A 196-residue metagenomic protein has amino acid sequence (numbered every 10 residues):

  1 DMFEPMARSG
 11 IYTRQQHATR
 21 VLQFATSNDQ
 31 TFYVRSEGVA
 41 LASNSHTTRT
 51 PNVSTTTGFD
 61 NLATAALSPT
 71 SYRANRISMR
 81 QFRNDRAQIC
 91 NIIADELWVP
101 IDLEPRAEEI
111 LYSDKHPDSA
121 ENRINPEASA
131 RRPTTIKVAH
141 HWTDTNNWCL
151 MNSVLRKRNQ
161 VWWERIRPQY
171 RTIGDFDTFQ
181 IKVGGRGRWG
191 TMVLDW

Functional and structural regions predicted by a protein language model:
D1-D29, L97, V183-G185: Long, contiguous amphipathic alpha-helices that act as assembly "spine/axial" helices in icosahedral shell and virion
R14-T50: Glycine-rich, mobile lid/loop segments that gate access to catalytic sites or pores
A18, N84-D85: Catalytic micro-motifs at enzyme active sites that drive phosphoryl/nucleotidyl and oxygen chemistry
G38-N84, N91-E96, D102-W196: Sequence/fold signature of self-assembling virion shell proteins
